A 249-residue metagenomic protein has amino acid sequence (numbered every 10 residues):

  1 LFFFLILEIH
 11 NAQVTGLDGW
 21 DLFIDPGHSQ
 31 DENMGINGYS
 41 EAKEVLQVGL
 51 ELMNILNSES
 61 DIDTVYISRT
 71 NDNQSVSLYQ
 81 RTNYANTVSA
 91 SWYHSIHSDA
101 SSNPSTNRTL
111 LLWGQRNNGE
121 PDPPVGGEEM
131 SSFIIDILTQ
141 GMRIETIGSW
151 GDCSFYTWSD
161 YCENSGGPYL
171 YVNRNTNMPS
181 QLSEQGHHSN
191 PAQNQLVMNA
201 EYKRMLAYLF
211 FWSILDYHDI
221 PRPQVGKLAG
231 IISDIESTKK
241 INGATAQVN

Functional and structural regions predicted by a protein language model:
I6-I9: N-terminal signal peptide c-region/cleavage motif recognized by signal peptidases
V14-Y84, V88: Active-site histidine-acidic residue metal-binding/catalytic motifs, centered on HxH/HExxH-like signatures
F23, S95-T106, W113, W150-R222: Active-site-adjacent mobile loop/cap segments within catalytic or ligand-binding domains
H28-D31, N71-S75, S98-N103, R116-E120 (+3 more regions): Solvent-exposed loop/turn segments at secondary-structure junctions within structured extracellular/periplasmic domains
S29-S40, A100-S131: A short, glycine/acidic-enriched catalytic loop
G127-N164: Active-site-adjacent substrate-binding region of metalloamidase/peptidase-like peptide-processing proteins
R222-P223, A229-N242: Structural motif
A244-N249: Short amphipathic beta-strand segments in non-cytosolic proteins
